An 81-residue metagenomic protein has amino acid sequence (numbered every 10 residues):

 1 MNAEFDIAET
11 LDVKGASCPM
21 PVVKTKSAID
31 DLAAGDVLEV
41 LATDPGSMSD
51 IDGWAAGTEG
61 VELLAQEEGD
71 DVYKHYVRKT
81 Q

Functional and structural regions predicted by a protein language model:
M1-I7: Haloarchaeal acidic low-complexity proteome signature biased toward cell-envelope/secretome components but also
V13-E67: Amphipathic, hydrophobic secondary-structure cores in small proteins
G69-Y73: Short acidic/glycine-enriched loop/turn segments that link adjacent beta-strands
K74-Q81: Core SAM-dependent methyltransferase catalytic element
